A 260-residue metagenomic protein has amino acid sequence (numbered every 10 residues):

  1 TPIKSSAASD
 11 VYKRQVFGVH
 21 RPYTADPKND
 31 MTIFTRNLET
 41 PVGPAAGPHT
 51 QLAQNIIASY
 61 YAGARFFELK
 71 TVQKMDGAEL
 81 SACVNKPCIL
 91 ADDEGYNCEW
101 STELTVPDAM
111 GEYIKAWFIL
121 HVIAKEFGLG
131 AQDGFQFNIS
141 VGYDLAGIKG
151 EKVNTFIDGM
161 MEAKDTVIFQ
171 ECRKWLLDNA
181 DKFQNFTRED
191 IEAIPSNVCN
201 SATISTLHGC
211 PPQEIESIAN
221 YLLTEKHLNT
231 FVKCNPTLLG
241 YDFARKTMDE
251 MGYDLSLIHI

Functional and structural regions predicted by a protein language model:
T1-A8, Y12, I258-H259: Single conserved hydrophobic/aromatic residue that forms the stacking wall/gate of nucleotide- or nucleobase-binding
S6-A7, P41-G47: Conserved N-terminal structural segment that caps and organizes enzyme catalytic cores in eukaryotes
K13-R21, A25-D26, D30, A46-P48 (+1 more regions): Active-site entrance/lid segments in N-terminal catalytic domains of soluble metabolic enzymes
I33-T35: N-terminal alpha-helical transmembrane segments of multi-pass membrane transport and channel/translocase proteins
N37-E39: Short connector loops at helix/strand junctions that flank enzyme active sites, especially segments positioning acidic
